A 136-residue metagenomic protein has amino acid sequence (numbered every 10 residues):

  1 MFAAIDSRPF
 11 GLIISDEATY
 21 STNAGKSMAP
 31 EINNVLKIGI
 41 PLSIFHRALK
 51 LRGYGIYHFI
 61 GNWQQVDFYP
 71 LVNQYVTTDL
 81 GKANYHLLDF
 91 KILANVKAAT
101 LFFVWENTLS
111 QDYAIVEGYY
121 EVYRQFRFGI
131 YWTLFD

Functional and structural regions predicted by a protein language model:
M1-D136: Exposed, low-structure sequence patches enriched in small/polar residues
